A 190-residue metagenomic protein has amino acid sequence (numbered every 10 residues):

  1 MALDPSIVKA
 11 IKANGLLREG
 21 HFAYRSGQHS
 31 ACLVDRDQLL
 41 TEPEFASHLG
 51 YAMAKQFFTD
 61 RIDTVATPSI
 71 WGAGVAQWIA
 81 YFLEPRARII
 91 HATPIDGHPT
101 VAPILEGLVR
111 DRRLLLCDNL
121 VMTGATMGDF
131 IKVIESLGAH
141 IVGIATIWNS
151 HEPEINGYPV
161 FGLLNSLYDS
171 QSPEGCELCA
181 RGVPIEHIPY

Functional and structural regions predicted by a protein language model:
M1-R61: Active-site-facing substrate-recognition patch
A2-K9, I131-Y190: PRPP-dependent phosphoribosyltransferase catalytic core
Y51, K55, Q77, Y81 (+2 more regions): Short, well-ordered alpha-helices that flank and scaffold nucleotide-derived cofactor binding pockets
D60-S69: Short glycine-rich phosphate-binding loop at a beta-alpha junction
D63, R112, V142: Conserved acidic residues
I70-L115, T123-A125: Short, glycine/charge-rich flexible loops or terminal/linker lids adjacent to PRPP-binding catalytic cores
V121-I131: Acidic, divalent-metal-coordinating active-site segment for phosphoryl/phosphodiester hydrolysis, typified by short
